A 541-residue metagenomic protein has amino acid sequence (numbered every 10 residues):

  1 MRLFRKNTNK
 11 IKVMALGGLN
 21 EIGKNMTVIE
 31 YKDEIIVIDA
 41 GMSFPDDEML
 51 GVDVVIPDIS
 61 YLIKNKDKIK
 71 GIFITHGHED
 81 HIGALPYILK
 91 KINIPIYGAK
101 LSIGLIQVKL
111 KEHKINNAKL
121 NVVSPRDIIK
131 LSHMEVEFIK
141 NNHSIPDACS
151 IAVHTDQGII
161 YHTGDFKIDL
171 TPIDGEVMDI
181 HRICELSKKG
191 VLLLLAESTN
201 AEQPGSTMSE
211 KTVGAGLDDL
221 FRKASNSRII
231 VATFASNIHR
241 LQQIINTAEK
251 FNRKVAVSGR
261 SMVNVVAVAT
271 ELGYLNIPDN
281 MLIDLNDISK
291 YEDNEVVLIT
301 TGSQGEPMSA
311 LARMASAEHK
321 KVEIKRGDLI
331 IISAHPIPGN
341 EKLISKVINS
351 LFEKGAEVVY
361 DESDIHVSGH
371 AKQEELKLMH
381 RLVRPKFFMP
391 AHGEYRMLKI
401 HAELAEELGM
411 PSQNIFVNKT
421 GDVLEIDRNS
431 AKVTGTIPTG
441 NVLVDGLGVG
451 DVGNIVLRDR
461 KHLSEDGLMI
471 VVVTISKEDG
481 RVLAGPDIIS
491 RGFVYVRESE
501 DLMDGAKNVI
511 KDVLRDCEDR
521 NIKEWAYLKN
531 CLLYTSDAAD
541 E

Functional and structural regions predicted by a protein language model:
R2-F73, H78-K290, S309-E323, K342-K346: His/Asp/Glu-rich metal-coordinating catalytic cores of metallo-dependent phosphodiesterases/hydrolases acting on
K6-N7, R520-L533: Short, intrinsically disordered, charge-balanced linker/junction segments flanking boundaries in proteins
M208-I332, I337-P338, S345-I348, F352-V359 (+8 more regions): Hard-cation-handling environments
V509: Histidine-centered catalytic/metal-coordination loop motif
Y534-E541: Conserved small/polar residues in nucleotide/adenosyl-binding loops
